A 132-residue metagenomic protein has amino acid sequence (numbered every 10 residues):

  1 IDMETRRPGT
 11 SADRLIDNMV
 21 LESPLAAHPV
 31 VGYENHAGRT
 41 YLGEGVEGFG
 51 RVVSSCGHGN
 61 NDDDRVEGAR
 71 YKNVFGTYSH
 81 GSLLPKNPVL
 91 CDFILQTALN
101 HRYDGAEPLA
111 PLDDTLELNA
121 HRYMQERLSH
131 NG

Functional and structural regions predicted by a protein language model:
I1-E67: Pocket-forming structural segment of enzyme catalytic cores
G68-K72: Short, flexible turn/loop "capping" segments at secondary-structure junctions
N73-G132: Acyltransferase
